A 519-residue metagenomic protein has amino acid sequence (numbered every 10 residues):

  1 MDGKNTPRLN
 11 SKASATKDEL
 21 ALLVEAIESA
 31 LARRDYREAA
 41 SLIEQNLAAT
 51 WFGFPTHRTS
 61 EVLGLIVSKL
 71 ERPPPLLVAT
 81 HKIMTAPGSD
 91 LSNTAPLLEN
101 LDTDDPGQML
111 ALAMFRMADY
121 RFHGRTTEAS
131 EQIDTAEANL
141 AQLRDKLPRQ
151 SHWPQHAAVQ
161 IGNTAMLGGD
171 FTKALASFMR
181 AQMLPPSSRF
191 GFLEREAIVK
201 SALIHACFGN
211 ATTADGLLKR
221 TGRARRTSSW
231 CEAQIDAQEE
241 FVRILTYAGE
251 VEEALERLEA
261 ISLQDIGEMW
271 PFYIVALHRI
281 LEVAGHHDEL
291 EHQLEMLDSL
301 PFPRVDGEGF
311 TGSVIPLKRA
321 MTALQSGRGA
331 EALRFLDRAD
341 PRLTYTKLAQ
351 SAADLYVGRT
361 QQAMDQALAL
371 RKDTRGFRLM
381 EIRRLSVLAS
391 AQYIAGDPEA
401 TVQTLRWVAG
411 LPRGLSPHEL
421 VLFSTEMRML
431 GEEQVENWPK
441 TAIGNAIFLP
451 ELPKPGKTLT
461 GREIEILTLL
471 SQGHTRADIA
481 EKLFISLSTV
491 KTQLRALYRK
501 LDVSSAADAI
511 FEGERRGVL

Functional and structural regions predicted by a protein language model:
M1-N10, G312, P316-R338, R342-G461 (+3 more regions): Linker/hinge segments immediately adjacent to helix-turn-helix/homeobox DNA-binding domains
D2-L76: Extended alpha-helical scaffolding segments used for macromolecular assembly and cargo binding
K17-L20, A48-E61, I83-L98, G124-A141 (+7 more regions): Helix-turn-helix repeat elements of alpha-solenoid scaffolds
D18, E38, P55-R58, P73 (+8 more regions): Structural signature of alpha-solenoid helical repeat junctions
A30, L140, A165, F178 (+10 more regions): Eukaryotic all-alpha helical interaction scaffolds
S41-A49, L76-S89, L110-T126, W153-D170 (+7 more regions): Tandem amphipathic alpha-helical repeat scaffolds
L65-P73, L98-G107, N139-H152, L184-G191 (+4 more regions): Flexible helix-coil transition and linker loops at the boundaries of alpha-helical arrays
F448-R495, R499-S504, D508-L519: Helix-turn-helix DNA-binding segment
